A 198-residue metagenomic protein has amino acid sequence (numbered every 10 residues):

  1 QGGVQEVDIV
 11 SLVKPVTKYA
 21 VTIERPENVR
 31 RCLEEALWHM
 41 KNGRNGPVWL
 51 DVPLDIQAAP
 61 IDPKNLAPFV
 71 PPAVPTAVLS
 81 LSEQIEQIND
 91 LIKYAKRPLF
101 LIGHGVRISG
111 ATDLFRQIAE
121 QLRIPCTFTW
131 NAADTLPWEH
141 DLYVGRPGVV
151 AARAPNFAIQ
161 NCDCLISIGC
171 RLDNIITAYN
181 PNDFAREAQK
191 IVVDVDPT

Functional and structural regions predicted by a protein language model:
Q1-T198: N-terminal alpha/beta PP-like core and its mobile active-site loop of ThDP/TPP-dependent enzymes
